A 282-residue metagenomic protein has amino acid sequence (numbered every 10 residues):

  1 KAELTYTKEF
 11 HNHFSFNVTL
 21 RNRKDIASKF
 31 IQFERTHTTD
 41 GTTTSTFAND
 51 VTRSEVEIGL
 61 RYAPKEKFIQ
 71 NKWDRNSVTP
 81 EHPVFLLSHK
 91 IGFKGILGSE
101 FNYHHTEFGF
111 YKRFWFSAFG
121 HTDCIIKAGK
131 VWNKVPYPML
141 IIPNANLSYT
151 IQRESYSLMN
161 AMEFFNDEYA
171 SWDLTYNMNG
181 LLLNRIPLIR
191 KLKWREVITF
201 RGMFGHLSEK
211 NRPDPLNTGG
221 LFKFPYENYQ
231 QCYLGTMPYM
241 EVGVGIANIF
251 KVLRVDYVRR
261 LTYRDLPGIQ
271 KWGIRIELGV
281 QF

Functional and structural regions predicted by a protein language model:
K1-F282: Exposed, low-structure sequence patches enriched in small/polar residues
